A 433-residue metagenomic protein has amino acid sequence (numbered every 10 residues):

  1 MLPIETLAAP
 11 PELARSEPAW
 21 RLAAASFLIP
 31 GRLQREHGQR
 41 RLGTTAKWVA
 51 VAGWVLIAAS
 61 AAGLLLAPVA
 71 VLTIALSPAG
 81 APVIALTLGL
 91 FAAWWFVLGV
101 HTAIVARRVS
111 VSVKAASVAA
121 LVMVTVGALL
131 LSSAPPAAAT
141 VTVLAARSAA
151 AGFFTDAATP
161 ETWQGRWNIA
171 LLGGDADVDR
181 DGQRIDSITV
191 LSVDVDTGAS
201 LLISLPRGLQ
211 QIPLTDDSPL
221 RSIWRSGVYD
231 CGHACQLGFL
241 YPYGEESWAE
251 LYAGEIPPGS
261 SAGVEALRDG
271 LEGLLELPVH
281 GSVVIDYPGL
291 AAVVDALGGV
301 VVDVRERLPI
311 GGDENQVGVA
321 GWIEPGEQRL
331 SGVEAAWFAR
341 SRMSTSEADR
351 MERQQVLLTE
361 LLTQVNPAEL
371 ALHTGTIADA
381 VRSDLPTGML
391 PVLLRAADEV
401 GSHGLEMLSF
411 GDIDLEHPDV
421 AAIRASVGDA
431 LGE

Functional and structural regions predicted by a protein language model:
M1-E5, L28, R32, A59 (+3 more regions): N-terminal secretory targeting signals
M1-S16: Actinobacteria-biased recognition of intrinsically disordered, low-complexity terminal regions
R15-W54: Hydrophobic, aromatic-rich membrane-embedded alpha-helical segments
L33-L42, W95-S117: Cytoplasmic membrane-interface segments at the C-terminal ends of transmembrane helices
Q39-L42, A46, T73-T87, S112-A115: Membrane-interface helix-boundary signature
A52-A106: Membrane-embedded alpha-helical segments of integral membrane proteins
S110-T142: Internal/C-terminal transmembrane anchor helices
P136-E433: Non-catalytic, solvent-exposed segments at the cell envelope interface
